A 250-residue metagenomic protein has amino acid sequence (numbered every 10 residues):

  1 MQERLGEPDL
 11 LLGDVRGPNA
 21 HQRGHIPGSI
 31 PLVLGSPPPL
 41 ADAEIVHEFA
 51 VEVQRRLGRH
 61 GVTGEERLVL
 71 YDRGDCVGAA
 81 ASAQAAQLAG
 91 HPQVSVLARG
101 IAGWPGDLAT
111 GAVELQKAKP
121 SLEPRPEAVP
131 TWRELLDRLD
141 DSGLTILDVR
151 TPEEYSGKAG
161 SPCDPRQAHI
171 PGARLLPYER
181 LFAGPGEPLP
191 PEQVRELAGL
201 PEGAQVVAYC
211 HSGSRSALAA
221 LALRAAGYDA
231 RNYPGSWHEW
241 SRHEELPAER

Functional and structural regions predicted by a protein language model:
M1, R231-N232, E239-R250: Extended hydrophobic/aromatic segments used for targeting, binding, or gating
M1-G64, R138-P201: Positively charged, proline/Ser/Thr-rich regional signature most characteristic of the Rhodanese/CDC25-like
V46-R138, A159, R215, A219-H238: Thiolate-centered catalytic microenvironments shared by cysteine-dependent enzyme domains
A89, P201, H243: Residue-level signal for short amphipathic helical patches enriched in basic/charged and nearby hydrophobic residues
L108-G111, C163-D164, P247-R250: Cytochrome P450 catalytic domain signature, combining two hallmark sequence patches
C210: Short cysteine clusters
